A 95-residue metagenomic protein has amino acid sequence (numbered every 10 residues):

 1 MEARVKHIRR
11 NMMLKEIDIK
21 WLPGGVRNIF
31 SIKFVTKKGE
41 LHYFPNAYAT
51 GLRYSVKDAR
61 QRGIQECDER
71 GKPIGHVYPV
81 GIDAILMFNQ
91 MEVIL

Functional and structural regions predicted by a protein language model:
M1-H42, I94-L95: Short glycine-rich, low-complexity segments
K6, N11-M12, S55, R62-I64: Small/flexible residues
D18-L22, L52, D68-H76: Short, flexible coil/linker segments at or flanking structured domains
R27-I29, A59, G75: Short beta-strand-initiation
K33-V35, R62-P79: Short aromatic-glycine motifs in intrinsically disordered, low-complexity regions
E40, F44-R60, R70-K72: Acidic, low-complexity, intrinsically disordered interaction modules
A49-Y54, I74-I94: Structured surface patches comprising rigid loops and adjacent beta-strands/short helices at the edges of well-ordered
